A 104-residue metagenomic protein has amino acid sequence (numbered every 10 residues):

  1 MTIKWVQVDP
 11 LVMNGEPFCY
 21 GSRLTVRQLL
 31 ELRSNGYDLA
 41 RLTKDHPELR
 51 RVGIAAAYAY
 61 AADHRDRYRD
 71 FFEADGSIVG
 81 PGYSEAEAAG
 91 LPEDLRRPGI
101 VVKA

Functional and structural regions predicted by a protein language model:
I3-F18: Short, Lys/Arg-enriched N-terminal segment that forms or immediately precedes the first helix of a structured domain
G21: Anion-recognition interface
L24-A104: Long, charge-rich, low-complexity alpha-helical segments
